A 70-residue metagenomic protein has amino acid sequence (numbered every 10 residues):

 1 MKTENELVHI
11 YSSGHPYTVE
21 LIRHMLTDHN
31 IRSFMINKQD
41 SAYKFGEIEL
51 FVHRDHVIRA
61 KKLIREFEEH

Functional and structural regions predicted by a protein language model:
M1-H70: Acidic/polar low-complexity segments and flexible, solvent-exposed patches
